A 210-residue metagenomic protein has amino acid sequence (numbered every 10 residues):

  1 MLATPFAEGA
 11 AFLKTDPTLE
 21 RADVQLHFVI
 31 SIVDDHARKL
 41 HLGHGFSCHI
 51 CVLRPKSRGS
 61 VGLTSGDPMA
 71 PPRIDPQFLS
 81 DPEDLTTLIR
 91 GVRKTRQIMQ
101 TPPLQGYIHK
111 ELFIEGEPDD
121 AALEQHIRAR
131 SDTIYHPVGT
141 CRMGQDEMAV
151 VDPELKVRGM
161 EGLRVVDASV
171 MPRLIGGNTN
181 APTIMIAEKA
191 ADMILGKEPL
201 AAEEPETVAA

Functional and structural regions predicted by a protein language model:
M1-P182, A190-A210: FAD-dependent oxidoreductase catalytic-site/capping-region signature
